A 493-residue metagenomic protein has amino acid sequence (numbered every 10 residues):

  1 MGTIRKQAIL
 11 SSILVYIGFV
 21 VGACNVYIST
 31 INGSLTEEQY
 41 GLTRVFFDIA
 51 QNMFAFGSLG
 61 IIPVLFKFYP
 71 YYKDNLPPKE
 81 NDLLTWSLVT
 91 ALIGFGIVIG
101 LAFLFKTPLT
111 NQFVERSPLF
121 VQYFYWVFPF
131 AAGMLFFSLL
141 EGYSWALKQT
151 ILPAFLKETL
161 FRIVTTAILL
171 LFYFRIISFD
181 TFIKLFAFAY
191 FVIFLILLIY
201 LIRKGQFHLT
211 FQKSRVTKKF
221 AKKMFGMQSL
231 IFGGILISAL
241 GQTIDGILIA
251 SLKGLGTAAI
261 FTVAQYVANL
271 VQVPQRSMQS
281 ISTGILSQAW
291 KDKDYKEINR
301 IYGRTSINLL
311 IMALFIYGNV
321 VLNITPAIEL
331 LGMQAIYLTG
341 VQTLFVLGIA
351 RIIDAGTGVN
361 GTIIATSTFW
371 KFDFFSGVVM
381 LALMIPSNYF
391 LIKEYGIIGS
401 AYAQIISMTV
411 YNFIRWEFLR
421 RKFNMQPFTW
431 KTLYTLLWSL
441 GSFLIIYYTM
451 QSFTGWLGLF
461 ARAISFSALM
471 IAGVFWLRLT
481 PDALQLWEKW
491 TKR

Functional and structural regions predicted by a protein language model:
M1-I4, F179-F186, L195-Q242, I285-R300 (+2 more regions): Interhelical loop/hinge segments that connect adjacent transmembrane helices in multipass membrane
T3-K67, G94-F95, I99-F103, F130 (+2 more regions): Signature of the first transmembrane helix
Q7-A23, F186-L201, T217-Q288, N308 (+2 more regions): Transmembrane helical elements of multi-pass membrane transporters/channels
Y16, T85-F113, L169-F174, L195-I196 (+3 more regions): Alpha-helical transmembrane segments of multi-pass membrane transport and lipid-handling proteins
L59-D74, A146, A264-S306, A313 (+1 more regions): Helix-loop junctions and terminal segments of transmembrane helices in multi-pass membrane transport/translocation
G133-L156, G348-V379, F390, L419-R421: Membrane-interface junctions at transmembrane-helix termini in multi-pass inner-membrane proteins
F155-L170, R175-G205, V378-L383, I397-F418 (+2 more regions): Hydrophobic alpha-helical transmembrane segments
Y448-R493: Membrane-proximal transmembrane or re-entrant/amphipathic helices at the cytosolic face
